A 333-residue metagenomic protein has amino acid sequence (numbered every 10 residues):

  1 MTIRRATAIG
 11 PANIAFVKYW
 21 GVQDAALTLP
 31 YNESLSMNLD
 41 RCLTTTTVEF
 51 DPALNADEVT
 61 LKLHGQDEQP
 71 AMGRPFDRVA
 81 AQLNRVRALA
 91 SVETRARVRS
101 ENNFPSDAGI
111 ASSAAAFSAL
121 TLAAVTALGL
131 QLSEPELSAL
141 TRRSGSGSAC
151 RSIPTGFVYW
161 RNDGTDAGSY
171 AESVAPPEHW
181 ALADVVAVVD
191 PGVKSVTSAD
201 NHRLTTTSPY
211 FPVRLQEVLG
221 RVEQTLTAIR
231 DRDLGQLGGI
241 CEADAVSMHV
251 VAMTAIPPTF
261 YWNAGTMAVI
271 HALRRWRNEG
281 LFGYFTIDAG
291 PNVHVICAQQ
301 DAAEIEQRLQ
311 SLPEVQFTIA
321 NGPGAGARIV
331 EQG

Functional and structural regions predicted by a protein language model:
M1-A108, L122-E134, I319-G333: ATP-binding N-lobe of GHMP and related small-molecule kinases
T2-A15, V22-Q23, D51-P52, P176-G333: C-terminal nucleotide
A8, T28, M37-D40, L132 (+3 more regions): Solvent-exposed alpha-helices and their adjacent loops that cap or buttress functional pockets in soluble metabolic
A15-K18, M37, T44-V48, S148-S152 (+3 more regions): Short beta-strand scaffold segments in enzyme catalytic cores
A71-R74, A111-S112, Y210-V213: Short alpha-helix boundary/capping segments
F76, A115-F117, L215-L219: Short acidic alpha-helix initiation/capping motifs at coil-to-helix transition points, especially at protein N-termini
A81, C150-W160, G220-E223, A228: Charged/polar, low-hydrophobicity segments characteristic of intrinsically disordered regions and flexible loops
A88-P177: Gly/Ser-rich oxyanion-binding loop with an adjacent helix/lid that shapes the negatively charged ligand pocket
